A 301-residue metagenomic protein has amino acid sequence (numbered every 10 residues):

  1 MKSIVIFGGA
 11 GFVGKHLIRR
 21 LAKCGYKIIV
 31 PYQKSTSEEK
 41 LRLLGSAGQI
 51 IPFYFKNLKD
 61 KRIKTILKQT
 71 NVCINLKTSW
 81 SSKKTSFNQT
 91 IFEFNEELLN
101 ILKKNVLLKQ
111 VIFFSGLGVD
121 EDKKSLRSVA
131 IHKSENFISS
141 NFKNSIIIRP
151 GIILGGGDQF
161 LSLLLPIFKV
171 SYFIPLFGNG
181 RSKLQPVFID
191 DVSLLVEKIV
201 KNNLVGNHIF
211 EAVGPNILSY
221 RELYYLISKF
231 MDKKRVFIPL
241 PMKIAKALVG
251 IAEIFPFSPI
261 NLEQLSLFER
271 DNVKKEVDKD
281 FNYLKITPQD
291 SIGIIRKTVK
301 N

Functional and structural regions predicted by a protein language model:
I4-Y26: N-terminal Rossmann NAD(P)H-binding glycine-rich loop of SDR-like oxidoreductase domains
F7, P31, C73-K77, V111-L117 (+1 more regions): SDR active-site strand-loop-helix element
Y26-K34: Conserved glycine-rich Rossmann-like NAD(P)H-binding loop of the short-chain dehydrogenase/reductase
S35-K40, L44-E97, I101-K103, L117-E121: NAD(P)H-binding glycine-rich loop region in Rossmannoid oxidoreductase-like domains and their noncatalytic homologs
S82, L117-V129, I153-D158: Conserved catalytic-site region of short-chain dehydrogenase/reductase
N136-P166, V170: Conserved beta-loop-beta element that borders a ligand/cofactor-binding pocket
Q159-L161, G178-K201, H208: Substrate-positioning beta->alpha
K198-N261, K274-N301: Mid/C-terminal beta-alpha module of Rossmann-like enzyme folds, strongest in SDR-family dehydrogenases/epimerases
